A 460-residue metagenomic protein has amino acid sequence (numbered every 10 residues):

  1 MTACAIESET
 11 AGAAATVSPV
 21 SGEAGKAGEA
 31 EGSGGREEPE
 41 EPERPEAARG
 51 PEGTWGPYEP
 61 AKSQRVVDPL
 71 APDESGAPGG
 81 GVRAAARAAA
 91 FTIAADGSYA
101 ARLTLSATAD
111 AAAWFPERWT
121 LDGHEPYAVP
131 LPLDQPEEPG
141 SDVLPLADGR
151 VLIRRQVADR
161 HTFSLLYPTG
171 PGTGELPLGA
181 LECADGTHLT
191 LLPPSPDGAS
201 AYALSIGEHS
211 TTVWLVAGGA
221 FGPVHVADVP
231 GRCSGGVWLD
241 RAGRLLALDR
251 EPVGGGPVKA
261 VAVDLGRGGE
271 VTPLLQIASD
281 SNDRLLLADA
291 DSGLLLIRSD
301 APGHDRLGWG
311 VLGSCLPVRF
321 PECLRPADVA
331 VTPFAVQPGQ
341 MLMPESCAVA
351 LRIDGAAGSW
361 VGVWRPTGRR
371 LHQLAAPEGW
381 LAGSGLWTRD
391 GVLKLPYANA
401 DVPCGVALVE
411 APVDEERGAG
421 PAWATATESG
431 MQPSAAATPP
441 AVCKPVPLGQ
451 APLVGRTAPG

Functional and structural regions predicted by a protein language model:
T2-G28, W55-R150, H188-L192, R352: Beta-strand-rich domains and repeat architectures in extracellular enzymes and scaffolds, especially beta-propellers
D73-R83, E125-Q135, G172-A184, F221-D228 (+5 more regions): A short beta-strand motif characteristic of beta-propeller blades
A85-A94, L133-D148, E182-P196, P230-D240 (+3 more regions): Repeated scaffold domains used in trafficking and secretory/extracellular systems, primarily beta-propellers
D96-T108, D148-Q156, D197-I206, G236 (+5 more regions): Short beta-strand elements that form the blades of beta-propeller/WD-repeat-like and other beta-sheet-rich scaffold
L103-S106, L296-R306, L312, F320-G368: Loop/turn-rich, solvent-exposed surfaces of beta-rich toroidal or solenoidal domains
T108-W119, A158-Y167, S200, E208-W214 (+5 more regions): Structural motif
E208-L296: Solenoidal tandem-repeat scaffolds enriched in leucines and small polar residues
T388-G460: Blade-level signature of beta-propeller repeat domains, shared across WD40, Kelch, NHL, RCC1 and BNR/Asp-box propellers
